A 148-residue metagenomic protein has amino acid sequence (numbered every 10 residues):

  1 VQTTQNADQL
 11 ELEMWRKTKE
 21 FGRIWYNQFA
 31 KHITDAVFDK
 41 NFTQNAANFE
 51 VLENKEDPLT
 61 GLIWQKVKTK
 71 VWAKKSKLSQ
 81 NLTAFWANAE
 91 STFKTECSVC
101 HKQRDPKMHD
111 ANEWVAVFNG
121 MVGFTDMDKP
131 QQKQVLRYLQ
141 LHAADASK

Functional and structural regions predicted by a protein language model:
V1-N27, V51-D57: SH3/SH3-like beta-barrel superfamily modules
W25-T69: Low-complexity, serine/threonine/proline-enriched polar segments
G61, T125-K148: C-terminal capping alpha-helices of c-type cytochrome domains
Q65-S91: Electrostatic cytochrome c docking/interface patches
A84, N88, T92, E113 (+2 more regions): Extracytoplasmic/secreted proteins, especially bacterial periplasmic and envelope-associated proteins
A87-N88, V99, M108: Amphipathic alpha-helices and adjacent low-complexity segments
F93-R104, V135: The canonical Cys-X-X-Cys-His
K102-T125: Gly/Gly-Pro-rich "capping" loops immediately C-terminal to redox-active cysteine motifs in periplasmic/lumenal
